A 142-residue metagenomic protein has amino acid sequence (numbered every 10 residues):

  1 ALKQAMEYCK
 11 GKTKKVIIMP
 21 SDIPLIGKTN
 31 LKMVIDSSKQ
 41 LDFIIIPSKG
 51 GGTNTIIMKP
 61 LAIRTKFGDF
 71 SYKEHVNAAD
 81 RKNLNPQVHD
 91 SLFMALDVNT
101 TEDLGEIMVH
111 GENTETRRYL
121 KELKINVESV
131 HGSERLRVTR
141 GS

Functional and structural regions predicted by a protein language model:
A1-K15: Short phosphate-binding loop-to-helix
E7-K10, K39, D80: Residue-level signal for alpha-helix termini/capping positions
M19-S21: Active-site acidic Asp-centered loop
P24-G50: Conserved donor-nucleotide/metal-binding helix-loop-beta segment in metal-dependent transferases, i.e., the alpha-helix
I44-P60, I125-H131: A short, conserved beta-to-alpha structural element at the edge of catalytic cores that scaffolds binding
I57-M58, A62-R81: Short, glycine-/small-residue-rich phosphate/pyrophosphate-handling segment
N77-S142: Conserved alpha/beta core of the MobA/IspD/sugar-nucleotide pyrophosphorylase nucleotidyltransferase superfamily
